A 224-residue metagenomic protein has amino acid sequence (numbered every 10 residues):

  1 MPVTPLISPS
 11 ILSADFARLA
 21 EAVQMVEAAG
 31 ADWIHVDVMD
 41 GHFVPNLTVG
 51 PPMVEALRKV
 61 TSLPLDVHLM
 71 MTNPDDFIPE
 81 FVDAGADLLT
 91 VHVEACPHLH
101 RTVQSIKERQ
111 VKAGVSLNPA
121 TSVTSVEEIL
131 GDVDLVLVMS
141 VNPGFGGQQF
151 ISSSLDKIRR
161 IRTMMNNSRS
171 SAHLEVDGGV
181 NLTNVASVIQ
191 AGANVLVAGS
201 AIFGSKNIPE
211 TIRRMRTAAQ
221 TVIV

Functional and structural regions predicted by a protein language model:
M1-T90, E94-H98, S105-A113, V126-V133 (+6 more regions): Conserved N-terminal beta1-alpha1 strand-loop-helix module at the mouth
D87-E94, I189-A198: Short, electropositive alpha-helical surface patch
E94-C96, N118-A120, V141-P143, S200-F203: Short, acidic/turn-prone active-site loops that include or flank metal/cofactor- and phosphate-binding residues
V103-S105, T121: Predominantly soluble domains enriched in secretory-pathway, periplasmic, or organellar proteins
A120-S122, N181: Short acidic loop-to-helix transition motifs that present clustered carboxylates
P143-G146, Q190: Short acidic, Gly/Pro-enriched loop/turn segments at secondary-structure junctions
V176-V180, V197-S200: Glycine-rich beta-strand-to-loop/alpha-helix junction loops that act as flexible
G179-A191: Acidic, divalent-metal-coordinating active-site segment for phosphoryl/phosphodiester hydrolysis, typified by short
